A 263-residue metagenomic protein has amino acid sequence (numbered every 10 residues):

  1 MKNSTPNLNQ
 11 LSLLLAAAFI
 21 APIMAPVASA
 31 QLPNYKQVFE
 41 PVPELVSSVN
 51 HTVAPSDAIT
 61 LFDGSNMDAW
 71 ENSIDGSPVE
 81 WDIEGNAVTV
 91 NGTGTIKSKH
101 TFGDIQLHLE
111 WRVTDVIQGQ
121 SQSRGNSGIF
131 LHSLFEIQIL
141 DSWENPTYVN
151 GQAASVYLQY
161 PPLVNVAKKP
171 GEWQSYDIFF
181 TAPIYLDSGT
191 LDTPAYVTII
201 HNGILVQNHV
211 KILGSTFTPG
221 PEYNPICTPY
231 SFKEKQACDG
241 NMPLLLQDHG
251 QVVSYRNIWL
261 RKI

Functional and structural regions predicted by a protein language model:
K2-L14: Bacterial N-terminal signal peptides that target proteins for export
S12-A25: Bacterial N-terminal signal peptides
S29-I263: Carbohydrate-interacting regions of secretory-pathway proteins
